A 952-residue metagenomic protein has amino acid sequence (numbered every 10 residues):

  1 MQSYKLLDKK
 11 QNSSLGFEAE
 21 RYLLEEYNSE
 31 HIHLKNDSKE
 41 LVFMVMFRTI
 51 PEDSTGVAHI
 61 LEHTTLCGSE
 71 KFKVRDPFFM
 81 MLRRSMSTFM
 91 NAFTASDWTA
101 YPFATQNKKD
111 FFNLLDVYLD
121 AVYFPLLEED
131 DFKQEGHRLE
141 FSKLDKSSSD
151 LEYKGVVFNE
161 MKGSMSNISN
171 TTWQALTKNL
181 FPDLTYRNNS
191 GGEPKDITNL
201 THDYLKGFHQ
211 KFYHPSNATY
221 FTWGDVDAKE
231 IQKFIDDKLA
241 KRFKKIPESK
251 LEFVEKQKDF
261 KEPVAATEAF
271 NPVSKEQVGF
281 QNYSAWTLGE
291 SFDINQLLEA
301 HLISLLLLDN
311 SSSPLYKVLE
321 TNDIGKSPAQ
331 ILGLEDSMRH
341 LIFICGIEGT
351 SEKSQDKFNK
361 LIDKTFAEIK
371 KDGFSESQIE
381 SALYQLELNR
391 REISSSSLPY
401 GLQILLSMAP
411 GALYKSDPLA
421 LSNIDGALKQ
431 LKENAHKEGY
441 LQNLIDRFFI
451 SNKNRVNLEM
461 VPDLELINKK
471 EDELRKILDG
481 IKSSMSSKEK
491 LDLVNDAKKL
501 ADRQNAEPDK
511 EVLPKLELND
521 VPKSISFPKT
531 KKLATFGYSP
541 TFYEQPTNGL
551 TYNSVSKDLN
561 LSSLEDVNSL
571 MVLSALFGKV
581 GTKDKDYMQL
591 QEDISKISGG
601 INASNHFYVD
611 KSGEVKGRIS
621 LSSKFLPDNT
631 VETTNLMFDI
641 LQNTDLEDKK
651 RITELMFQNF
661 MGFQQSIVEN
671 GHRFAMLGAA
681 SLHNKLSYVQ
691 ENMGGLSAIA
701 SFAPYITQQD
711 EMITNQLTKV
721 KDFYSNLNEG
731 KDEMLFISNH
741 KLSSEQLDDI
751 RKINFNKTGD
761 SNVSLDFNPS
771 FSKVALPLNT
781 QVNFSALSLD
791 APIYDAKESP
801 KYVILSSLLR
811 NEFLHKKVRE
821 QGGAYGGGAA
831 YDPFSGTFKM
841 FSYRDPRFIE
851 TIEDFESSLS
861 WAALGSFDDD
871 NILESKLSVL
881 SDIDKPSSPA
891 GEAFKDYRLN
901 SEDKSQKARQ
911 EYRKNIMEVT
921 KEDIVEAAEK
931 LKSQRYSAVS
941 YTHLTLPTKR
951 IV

Functional and structural regions predicted by a protein language model:
M1-V42: Non-catalytic terminal extensions that flank enzyme cores
K35-D37, M44-M46, F158-N170, E248-S312 (+7 more regions): His/Glu-based metal-binding/catalytic segments typifying zinc-dependent metallopeptidases
E40-I50, D76-F124, D131-S142, N170-K195 (+11 more regions): M16 family metallopeptidases and their MPP-like homologs
T55, I60-H63, C67, A575: Active-site recognition of the HExxH zinc-binding catalytic motif
K154, E160, T171, A175-T177 (+8 more regions): Hydrophobic, small-residue-rich alpha-helical packing segments that form membrane-like cores
K154, K206-K238, S687, N715-I750 (+1 more regions): Non-catalytic, conformational "gating/processing" segments within enzyme and secreted inhibitor domains
Y440, R447-V456, E465: Extended, domain-scale alpha-helical bundle/helix-rich regions
T942-T948: Conserved small/polar residues in nucleotide/adenosyl-binding loops
